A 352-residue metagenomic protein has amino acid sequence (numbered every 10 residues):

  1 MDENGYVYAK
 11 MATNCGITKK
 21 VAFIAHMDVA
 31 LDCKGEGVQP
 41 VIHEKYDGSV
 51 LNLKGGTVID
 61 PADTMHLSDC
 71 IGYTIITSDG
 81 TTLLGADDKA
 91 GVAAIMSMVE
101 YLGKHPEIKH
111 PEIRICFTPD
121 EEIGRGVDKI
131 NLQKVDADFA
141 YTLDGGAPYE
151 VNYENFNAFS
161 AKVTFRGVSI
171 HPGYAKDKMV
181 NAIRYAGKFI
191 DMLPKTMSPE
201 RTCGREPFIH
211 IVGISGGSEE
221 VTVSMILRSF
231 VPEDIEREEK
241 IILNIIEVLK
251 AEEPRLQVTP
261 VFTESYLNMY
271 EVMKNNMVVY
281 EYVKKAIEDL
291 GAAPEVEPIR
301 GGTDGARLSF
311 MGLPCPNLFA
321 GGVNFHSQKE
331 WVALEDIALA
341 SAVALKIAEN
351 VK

Functional and structural regions predicted by a protein language model:
M1-K19, I24-D28: A non-catalytic alpha/beta surface segment that caps or lines the substrate-entry region of metallo-dependent hydrolase
T13-C15, A25, G217-E219, P294-V343: Zn-dependent metallopeptidase/amidohydrolase metal-coordination segment
T18-I108, E112: Active-site metal-coordination/substrate-binding segment of hydrolases, especially metallo-dependent peptidases
S68-N155, T196-V212, G216, V223-F230 (+2 more regions): Acidic/histidine-rich catalytic neighborhood of metal-dependent amide-processing enzymes
D69-T82, R166-I170, L290, G322-H326: Glycine/charged-rich beta-loop-alpha catalytic/anionic-binding loops adjacent to active sites
L132-R184, P232-E288: Metal-dependent peptidase/peptidase-like ectodomains
V180-P199, E233-V248, E281, K285-E288 (+2 more regions): His/Asp/Glu-rich mid-to-C-terminal helical/loop segments that flank catalytic regions of hydrolases
R184-R201, F208-H210, Q257, L267-P316: Active-site-adjacent substrate-binding region of metalloamidase/peptidase-like peptide-processing proteins
